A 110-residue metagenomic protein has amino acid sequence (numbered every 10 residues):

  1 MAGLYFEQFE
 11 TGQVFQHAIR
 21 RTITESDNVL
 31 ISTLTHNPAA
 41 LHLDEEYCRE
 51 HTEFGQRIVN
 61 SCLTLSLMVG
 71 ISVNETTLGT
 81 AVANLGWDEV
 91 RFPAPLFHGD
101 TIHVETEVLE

Functional and structural regions predicted by a protein language model:
M1-L85: Hot-dog-fold acyl-thioester-processing enzymes
G86-E110: Hydrophobic beta-sheet segments that form the core/acyl-binding groove of ACP/CoA-dependent acyl-chain-processing
